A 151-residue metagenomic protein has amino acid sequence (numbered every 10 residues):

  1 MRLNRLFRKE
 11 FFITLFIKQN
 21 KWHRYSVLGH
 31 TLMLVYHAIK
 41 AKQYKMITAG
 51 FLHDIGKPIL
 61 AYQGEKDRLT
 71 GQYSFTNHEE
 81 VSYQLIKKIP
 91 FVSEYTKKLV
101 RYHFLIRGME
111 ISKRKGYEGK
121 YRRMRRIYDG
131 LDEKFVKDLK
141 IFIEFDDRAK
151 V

Functional and structural regions predicted by a protein language model:
M1-N4, A149: Structured, non-catalytic alpha/beta "coupling" segments that mediate domain-domain communication and provide generic
N4-V35, Y62-T70: Active-site flanking loop/helix segments enriched in acidic
H37-A149: Divalent metal-dependent catalytic cores for phosphoryl transfer on phosphate-bearing substrates
